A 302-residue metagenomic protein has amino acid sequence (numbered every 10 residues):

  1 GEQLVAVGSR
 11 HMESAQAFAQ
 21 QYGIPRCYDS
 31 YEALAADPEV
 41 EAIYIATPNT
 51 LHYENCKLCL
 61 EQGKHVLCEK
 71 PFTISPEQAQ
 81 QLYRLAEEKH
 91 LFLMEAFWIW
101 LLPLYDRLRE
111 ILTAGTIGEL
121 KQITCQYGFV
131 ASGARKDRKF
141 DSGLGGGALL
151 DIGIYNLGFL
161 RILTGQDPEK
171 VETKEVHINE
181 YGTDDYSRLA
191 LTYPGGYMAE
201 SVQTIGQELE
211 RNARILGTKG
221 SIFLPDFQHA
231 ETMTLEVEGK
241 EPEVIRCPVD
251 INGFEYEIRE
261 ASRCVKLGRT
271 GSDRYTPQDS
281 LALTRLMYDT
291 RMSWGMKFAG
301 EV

Functional and structural regions predicted by a protein language model:
G1-Y22, M296, G300: N-terminal Rossmann-like dinucleotide-binding module
R10, P248-R259, Y275: Active-site loop of classical SDR/Rossmann-like NAD(P)-dependent oxidoreductases, centered on the catalytic Tyr-X3-Lys
Y22-L85: Beta-loop-alpha module in the N-terminal Rossmann-like domain of NAD(P)-dependent dehydrogenases, especially those
Y28, C68, L93-E95, L224: Hydrophobic residues in well-ordered beta-strands that form the structural core
A42-Y44, P194, R263-V302: C-terminal helix-rich "cap/oligomerization" subdomain common to oxidoreductases
Q80-W98, E119-Q122: Rossmann-fold dehydrogenase core element
I99-V171, N179-E180: Predominantly a Rossmann-like dinucleotide-binding segment in NAD(P)-dependent oxidoreductases
G158-T232, P248, R259-R269, E301: Contiguous beta-strand/loop segments that form the cofactor/metal-binding neighborhood of enzyme cores
